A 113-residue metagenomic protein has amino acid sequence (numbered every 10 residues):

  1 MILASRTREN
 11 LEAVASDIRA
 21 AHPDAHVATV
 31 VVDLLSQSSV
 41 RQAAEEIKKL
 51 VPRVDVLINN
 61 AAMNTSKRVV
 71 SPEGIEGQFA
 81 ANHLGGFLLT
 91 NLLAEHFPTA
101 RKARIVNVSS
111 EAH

Functional and structural regions predicted by a protein language model:
M1-H113: Rossmann-fold NAD(P)H-dependent dehydrogenase/reductase core
